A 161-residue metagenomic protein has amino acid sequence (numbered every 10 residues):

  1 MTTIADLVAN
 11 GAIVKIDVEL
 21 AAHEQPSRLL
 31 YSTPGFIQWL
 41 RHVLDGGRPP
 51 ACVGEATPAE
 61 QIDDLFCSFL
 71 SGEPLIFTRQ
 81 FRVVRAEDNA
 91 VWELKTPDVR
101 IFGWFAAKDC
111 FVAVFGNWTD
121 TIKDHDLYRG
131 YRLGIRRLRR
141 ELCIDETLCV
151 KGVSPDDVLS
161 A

Functional and structural regions predicted by a protein language model:
M1-D98, K108, T119-A161: Basic, Lys/Arg-enriched alpha-helical interface segments
F102-A113: Active-site beta-strand-loop-beta-strand hairpin of nuclease catalytic cores that positions key catalytic residues
G116: Active-site donor-binding loop signature of nucleotide-sugar glycosyltransferases
